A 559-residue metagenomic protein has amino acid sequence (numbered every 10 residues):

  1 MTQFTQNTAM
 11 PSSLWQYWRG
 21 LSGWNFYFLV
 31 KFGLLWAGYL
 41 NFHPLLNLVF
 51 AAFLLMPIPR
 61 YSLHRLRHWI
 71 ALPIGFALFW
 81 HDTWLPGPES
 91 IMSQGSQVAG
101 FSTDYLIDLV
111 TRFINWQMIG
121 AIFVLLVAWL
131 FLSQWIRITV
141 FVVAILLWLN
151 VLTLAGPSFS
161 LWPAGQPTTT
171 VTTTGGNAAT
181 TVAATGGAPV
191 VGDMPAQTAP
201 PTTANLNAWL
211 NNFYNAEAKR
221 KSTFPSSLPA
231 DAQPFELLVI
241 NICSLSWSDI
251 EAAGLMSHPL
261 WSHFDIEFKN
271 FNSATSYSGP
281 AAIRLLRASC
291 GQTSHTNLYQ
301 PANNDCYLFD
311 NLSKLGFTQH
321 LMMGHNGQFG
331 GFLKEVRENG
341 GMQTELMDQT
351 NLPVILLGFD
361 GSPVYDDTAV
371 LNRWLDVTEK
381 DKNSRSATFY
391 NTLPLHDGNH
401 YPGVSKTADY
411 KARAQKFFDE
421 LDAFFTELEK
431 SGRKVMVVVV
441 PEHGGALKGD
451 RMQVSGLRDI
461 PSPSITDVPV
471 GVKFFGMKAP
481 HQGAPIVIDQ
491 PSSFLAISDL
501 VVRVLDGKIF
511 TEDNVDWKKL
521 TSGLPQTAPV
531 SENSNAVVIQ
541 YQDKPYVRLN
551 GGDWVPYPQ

Functional and structural regions predicted by a protein language model:
M1-T181: Transmembrane and membrane-interface helices of multi-pass, inner-membrane envelope-modifying transferases
P11-L14, K434, V440-P480: Histidine-centered active-site microenvironments of extracellular/periplasmic hydrolases and transferases
G156-Y401, D467, F494, D499-K519: Active-site-proximal alpha/beta segments of enzymes that process anionic O-linked groups
E236, W261-F264, Y390, D422 (+4 more regions): Proline/Glycine/Serine-rich low-complexity intrinsically disordered segments that serve as flexible stalks/linkers
Y299-C306, T407-F417, I460-T466, K478-V501 (+1 more regions): A short beta-strand-to-alpha-helix junction
L315-G316, F424-K434: A structural motif corresponding to the C-terminal end of an alpha-helix and its immediate exit/capping segment
G330, W374-D419, A423, A446-L457: Active-site His/acidic residue clusters
L505, I509-Q559: Phosphate/adenylate-binding glycine loop and adjacent helical scaffold
